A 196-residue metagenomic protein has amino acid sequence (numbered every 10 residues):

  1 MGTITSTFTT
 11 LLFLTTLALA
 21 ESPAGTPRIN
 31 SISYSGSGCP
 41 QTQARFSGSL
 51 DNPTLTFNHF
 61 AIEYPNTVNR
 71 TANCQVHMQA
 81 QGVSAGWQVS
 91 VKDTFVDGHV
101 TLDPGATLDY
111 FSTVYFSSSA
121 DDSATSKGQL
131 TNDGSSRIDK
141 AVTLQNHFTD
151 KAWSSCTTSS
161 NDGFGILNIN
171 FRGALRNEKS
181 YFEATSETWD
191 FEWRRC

Functional and structural regions predicted by a protein language model:
M1-S22: Fungal secretory targeting signals
L19-C196: Mature extracytoplasmic or otherwise solvent-exposed domains
